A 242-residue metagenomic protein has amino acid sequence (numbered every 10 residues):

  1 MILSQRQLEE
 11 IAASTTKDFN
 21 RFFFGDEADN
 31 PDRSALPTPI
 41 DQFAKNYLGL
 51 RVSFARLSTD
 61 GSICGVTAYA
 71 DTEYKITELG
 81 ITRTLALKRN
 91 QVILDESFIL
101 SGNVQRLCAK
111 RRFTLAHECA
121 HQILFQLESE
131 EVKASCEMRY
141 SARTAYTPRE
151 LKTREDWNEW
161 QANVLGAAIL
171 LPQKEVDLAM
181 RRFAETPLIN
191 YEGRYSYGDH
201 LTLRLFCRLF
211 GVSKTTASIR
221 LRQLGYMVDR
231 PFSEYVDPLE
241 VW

Functional and structural regions predicted by a protein language model:
M1-W242: Active-site hotspot residues in diverse enzymes, especially metal/ion-binding acidic/histidine motifs
